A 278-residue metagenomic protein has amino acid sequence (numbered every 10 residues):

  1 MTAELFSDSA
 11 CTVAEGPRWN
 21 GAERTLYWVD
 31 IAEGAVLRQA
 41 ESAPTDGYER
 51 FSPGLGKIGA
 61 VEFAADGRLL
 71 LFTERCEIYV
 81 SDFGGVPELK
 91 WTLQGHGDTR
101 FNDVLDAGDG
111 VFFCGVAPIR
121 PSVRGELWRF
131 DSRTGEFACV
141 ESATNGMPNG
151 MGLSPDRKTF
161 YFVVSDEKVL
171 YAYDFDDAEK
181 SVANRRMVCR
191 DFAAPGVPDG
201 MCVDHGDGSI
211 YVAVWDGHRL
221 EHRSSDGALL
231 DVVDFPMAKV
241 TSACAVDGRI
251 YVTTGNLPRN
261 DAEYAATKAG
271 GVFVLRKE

Functional and structural regions predicted by a protein language model:
T2-D8, D46-P53, P87-Q94, E136-S142 (+2 more regions): A short beta-strand motif characteristic of beta-propeller blades
D8-E23, G54-T73, G95-G115, S142-T159 (+3 more regions): Beta-rich, blade/repeat-based domains predominating in secreted/periplasmic proteins but also intracellular
Y27-S52, E77-Y79: Beta-propeller domains
I31-A32, I119-G125, S165-K168, W215-D216 (+1 more regions): Short, solvent-exposed loop/turn segments at conserved positions within beta-propeller repeat blades
A35-L37, E77-Y79, G125-W128, V169-Y171 (+2 more regions): A short loop-to-beta-strand structural motif that recurs across blades of beta-propeller domains
G84-E141: Hydrophobic alpha-helical segments and helix pairs
Y173-K180, K277-E278: Short loop/turn segments immediately following beta-strands, especially the blade-tip and inter-blade linker loops
C244-E278: Blade-level signature of beta-propeller repeat domains, shared across WD40, Kelch, NHL, RCC1 and BNR/Asp-box propellers
